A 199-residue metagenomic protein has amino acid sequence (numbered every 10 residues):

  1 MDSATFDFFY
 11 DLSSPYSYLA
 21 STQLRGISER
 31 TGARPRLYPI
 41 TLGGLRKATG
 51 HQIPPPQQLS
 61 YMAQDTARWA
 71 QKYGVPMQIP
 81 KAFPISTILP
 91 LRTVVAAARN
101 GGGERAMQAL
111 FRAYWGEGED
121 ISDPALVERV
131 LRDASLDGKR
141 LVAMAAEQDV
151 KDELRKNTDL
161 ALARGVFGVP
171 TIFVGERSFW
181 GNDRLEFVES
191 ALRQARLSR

Functional and structural regions predicted by a protein language model:
D2-D7, L12-A33, A109-R199: C-terminal cap of thioredoxin/glutaredoxin-like
L12, Y16-E117, A191: Structural alpha/beta surface segment adjacent to cysteine/selenocysteine redox centers across thiol/disulfide enzymes
